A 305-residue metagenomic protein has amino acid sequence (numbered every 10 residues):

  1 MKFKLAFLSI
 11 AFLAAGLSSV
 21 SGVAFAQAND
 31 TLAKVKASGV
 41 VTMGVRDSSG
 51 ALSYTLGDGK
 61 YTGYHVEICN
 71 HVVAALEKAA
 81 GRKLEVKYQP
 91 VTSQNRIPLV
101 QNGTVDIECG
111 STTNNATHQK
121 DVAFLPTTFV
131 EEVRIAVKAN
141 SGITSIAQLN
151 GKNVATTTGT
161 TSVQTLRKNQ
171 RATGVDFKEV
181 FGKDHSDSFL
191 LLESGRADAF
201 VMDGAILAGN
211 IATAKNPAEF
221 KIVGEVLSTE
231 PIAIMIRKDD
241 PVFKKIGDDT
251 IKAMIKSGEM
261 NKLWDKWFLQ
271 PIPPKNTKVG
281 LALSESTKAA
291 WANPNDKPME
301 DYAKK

Functional and structural regions predicted by a protein language model:
A26-E108: Extracytoplasmic small-molecule ligand-binding "clamshell" domains of the periplasmic binding protein/Venus flytrap
A28, K83-P98, S141, E179-L191 (+1 more regions): Short helix-initiation/N-cap motifs at beta->coil->alpha
T42-A51, Y61-K78, T113, E131-F189 (+1 more regions): Bilobed "Venus flytrap"/periplasmic-binding protein-like clamshell domains and structurally analogous long
D47, F129-N140, G204, A212-I251 (+1 more regions): Periplasmic-binding protein-like
E67-A75, N140, A147, K152-N153 (+3 more regions): Extended ligand-binding regions for polar small-molecule ligands
G81-Q148, K288-P298: Acidic, polar ligand-binding/catalytic clefts
N95, G110-K120, T165-A172, L190-S194 (+1 more regions): A ligand-binding cleft/hinge motif common to bilobed small-molecule-binding domains
T161-V180, A218-F220, K252-K305: Ligand-binding clefts/hinges and TM-proximal coupling segments of bilobed small-molecule sensing domains
